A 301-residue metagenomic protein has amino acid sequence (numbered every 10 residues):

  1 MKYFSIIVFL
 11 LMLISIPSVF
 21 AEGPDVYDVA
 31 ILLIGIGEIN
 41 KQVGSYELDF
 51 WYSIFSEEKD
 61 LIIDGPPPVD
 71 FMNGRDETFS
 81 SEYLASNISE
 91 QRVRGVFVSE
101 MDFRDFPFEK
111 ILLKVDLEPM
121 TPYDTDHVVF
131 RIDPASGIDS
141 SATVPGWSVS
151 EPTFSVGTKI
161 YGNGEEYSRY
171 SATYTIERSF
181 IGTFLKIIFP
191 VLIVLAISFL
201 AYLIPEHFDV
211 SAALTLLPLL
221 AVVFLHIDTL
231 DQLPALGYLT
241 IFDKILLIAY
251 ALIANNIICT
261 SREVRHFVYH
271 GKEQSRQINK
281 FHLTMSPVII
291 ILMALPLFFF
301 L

Functional and structural regions predicted by a protein language model:
M1-S5, P287-I289: Positively charged n-region of N-terminal signal peptides that target proteins for export
I6-S15: Bacterial N-terminal signal peptides
S18-F20, L200: Residue-level detector of intrinsically disordered, flexible termini and proteolytic processing junctions
F20-D60, Y238-L301: Intrinsically disordered, low-complexity peripheral segments of secretory-pathway and membrane proteins
E22-T175: Soluble non-transmembrane domains of integral membrane proteins
S148-E151, N163-G164, D228, L295-F300: C-terminal ends of transmembrane alpha-helices and the immediately adjacent extracellular/lumenal or cytosolic loop
S171-I289: Channel- or pocket-lining gating/hinge segments that regulate access to a cavity or pore
